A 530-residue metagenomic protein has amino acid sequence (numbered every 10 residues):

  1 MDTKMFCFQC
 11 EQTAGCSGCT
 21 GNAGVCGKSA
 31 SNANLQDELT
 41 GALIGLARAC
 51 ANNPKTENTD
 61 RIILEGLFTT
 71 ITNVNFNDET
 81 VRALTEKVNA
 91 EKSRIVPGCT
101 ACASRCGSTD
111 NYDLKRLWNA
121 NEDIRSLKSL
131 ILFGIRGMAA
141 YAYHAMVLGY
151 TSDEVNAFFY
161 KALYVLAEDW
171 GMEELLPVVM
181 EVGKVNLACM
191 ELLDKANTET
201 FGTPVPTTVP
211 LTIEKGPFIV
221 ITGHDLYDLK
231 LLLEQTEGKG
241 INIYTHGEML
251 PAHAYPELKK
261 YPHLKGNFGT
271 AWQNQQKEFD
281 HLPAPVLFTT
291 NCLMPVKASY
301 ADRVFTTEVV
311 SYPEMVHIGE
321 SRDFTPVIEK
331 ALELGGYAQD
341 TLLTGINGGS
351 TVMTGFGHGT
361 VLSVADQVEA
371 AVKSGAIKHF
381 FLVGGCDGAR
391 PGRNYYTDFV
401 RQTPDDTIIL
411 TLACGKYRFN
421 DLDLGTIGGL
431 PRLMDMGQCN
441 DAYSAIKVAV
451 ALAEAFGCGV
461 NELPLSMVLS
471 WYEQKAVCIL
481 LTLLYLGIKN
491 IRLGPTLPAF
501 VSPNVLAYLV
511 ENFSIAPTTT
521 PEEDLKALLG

Functional and structural regions predicted by a protein language model:
D2-N32, Q36-D37, G41-G45, C99-C102 (+1 more regions): Anaerobic metallocofactor- and corrinoid-dependent redox/one-carbon enzyme cores, especially those from methanogenesis
I44-P206: Electropositive, gly/pro-rich neighborhoods at or near active sites that engage anionic ligands
